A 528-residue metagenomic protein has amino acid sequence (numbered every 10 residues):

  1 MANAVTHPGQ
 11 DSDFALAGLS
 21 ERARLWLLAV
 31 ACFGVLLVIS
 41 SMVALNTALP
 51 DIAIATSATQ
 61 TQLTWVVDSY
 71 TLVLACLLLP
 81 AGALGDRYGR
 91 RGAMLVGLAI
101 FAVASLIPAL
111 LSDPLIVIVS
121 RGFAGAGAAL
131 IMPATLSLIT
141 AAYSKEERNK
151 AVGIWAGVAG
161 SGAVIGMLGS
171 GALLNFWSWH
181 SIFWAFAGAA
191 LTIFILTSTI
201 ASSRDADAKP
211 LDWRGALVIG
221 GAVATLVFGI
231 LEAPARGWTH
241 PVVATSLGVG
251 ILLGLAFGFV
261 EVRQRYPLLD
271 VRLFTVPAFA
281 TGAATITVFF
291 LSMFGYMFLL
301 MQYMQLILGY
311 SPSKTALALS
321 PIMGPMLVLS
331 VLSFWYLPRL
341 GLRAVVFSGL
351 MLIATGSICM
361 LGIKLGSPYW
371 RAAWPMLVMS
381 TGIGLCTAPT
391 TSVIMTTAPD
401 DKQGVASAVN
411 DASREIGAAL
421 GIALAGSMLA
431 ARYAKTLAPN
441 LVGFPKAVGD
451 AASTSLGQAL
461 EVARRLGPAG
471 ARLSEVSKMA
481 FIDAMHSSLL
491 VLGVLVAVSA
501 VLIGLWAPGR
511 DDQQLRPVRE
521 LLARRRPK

Functional and structural regions predicted by a protein language model:
A2-I39, S392, G457-K528: Transmembrane-helix exit segments and adjacent C-terminal regions of multi-pass membrane proteins
F14-G18, F194-G220, V262-P277, P338 (+2 more regions): Flexible interhelical linker loops that connect adjacent transmembrane helices in multi-pass membrane transporters
L27-L74, L78, S178, A185-A187 (+6 more regions): Transmembrane core module of solute transporters
A29-C32, L36-L37, G89-L98, I107 (+7 more regions): C-terminal module of multi-pass small-molecule transporters
A31, V38, V67-Y70, L74 (+14 more regions): Structural signature of transmembrane alpha-helices in multi-pass secondary transporters
I52-A53, L84-G85, G169-W177, I230 (+4 more regions): Interfacial helix-cap and linker-helix signal at transmembrane-aqueous boundaries of multi-pass secondary transporters
L78-G215, P241, G366: Helix-loop-helix hairpins in multi-pass membrane proteins, especially solute transporters
A187-D205, A222-L231, G250-R263, A500-A507: C-terminal membrane-cytosol helix-exit motif in multi-pass small-molecule transporters
